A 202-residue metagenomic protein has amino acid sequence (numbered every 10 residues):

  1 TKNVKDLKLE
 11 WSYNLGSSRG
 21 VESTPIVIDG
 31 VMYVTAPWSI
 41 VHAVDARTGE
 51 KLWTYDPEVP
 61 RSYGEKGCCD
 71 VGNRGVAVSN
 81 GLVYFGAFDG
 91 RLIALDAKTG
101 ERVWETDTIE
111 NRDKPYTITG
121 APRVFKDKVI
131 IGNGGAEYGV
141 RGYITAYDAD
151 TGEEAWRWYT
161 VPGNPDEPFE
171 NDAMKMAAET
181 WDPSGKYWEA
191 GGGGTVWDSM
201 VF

Functional and structural regions predicted by a protein language model:
T1-L15, E50-E65, E101-E110, E153-V161 (+1 more regions): Aromatic (tryptophan-biased) beta-strands that constitute blades/sheets of beta-rich domains
K2-N3, D45, F202: Extracellular/periplasmic catalytic domains that process cell-envelope and extracellular macromolecules
G20-I40, E65-R91, T117-R141, G185-F202: Repeat-blade elements of multi-bladed beta-propeller folds
D45, T54, G64-E65, D96 (+3 more regions): A short, polar/proline- and glycine-enriched secondary-structure boundary/capping micro-motif
D45-T48, E58, D96-T99, D148-T151: Short loop/turn segments that connect beta-strands within beta-propeller blades
N133-A136, V140-G163: Internal hydrophobic scaffold segments of catalytic domains
